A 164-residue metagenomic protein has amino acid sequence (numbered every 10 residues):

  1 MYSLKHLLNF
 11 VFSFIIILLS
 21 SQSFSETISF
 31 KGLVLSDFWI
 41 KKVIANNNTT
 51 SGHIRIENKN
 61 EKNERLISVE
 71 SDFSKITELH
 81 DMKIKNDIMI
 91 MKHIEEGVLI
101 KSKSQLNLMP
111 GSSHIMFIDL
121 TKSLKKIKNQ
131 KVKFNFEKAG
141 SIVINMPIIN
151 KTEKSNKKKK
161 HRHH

Functional and structural regions predicted by a protein language model:
Y2-V11: Bacterial N-terminal signal peptides that target proteins for export
S20-Q22: N-terminal signal peptide c-region/cleavage motif recognized by signal peptidases
E26-H164: Compact, glycine-rich, soluble single-domain proteins
